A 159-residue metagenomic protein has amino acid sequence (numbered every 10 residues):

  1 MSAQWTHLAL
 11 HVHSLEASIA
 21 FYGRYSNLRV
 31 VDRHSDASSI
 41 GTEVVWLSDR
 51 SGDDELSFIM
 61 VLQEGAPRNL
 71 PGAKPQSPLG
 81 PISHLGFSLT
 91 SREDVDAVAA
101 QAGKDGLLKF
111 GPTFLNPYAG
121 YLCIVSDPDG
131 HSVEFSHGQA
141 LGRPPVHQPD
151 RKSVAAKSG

Functional and structural regions predicted by a protein language model:
M1-I19, S39, I82-F87, Q139-G159: N-terminal beta-strand motif that seeds the catalytic metal site of vicinal oxygen chelate
S2, A9-I59: Core segments of cupin and vicinal oxygen chelate
Q4-H13, V45-R50, P71-Q101, Y121-S126: Vicinal oxygen chelate
R50, Q63-G65, G138: Generic beta-structure capping elements
G52-M60, N69, D129-S132: Short, charged/polar, Gly/Pro-enriched secondary-structure boundary elements
A66-A73, G142-P144: A short, acidic/glycine-rich surface segment
A99-G159: Vicinal oxygen chelate
